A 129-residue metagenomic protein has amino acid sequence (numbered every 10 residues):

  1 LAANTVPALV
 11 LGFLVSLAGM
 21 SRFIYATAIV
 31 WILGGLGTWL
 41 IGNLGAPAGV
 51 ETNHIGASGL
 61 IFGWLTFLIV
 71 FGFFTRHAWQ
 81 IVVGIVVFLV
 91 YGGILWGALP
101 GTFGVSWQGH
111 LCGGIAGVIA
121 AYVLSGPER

Functional and structural regions predicted by a protein language model:
L1-R129: A detector for small-residue-rich transmembrane helices and their helix-helix packing motifs
